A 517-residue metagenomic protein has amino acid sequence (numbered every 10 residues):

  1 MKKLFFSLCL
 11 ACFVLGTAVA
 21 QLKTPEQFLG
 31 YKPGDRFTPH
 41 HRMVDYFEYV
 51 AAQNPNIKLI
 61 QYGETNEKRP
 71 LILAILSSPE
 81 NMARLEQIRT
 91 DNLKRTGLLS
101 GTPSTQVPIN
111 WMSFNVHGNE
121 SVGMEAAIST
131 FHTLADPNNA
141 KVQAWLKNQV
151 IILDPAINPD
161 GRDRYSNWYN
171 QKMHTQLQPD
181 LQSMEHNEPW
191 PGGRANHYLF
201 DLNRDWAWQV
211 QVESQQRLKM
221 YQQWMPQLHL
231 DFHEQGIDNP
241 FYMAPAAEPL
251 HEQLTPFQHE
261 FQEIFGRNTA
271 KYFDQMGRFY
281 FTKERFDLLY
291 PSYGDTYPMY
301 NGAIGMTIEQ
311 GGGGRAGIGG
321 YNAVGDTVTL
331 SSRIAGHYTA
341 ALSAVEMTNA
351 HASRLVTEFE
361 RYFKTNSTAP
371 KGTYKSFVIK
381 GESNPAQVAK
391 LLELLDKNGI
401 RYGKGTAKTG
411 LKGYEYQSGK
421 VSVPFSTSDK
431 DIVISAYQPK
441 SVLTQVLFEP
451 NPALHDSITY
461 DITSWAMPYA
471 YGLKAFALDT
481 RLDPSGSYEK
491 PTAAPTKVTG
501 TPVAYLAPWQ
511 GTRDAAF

Functional and structural regions predicted by a protein language model:
M1-T24: Bacterial Sec-dependent N-terminal signal peptides
Q21-S121, E125-P137, V142-V150, Y198 (+11 more regions): Intrinsic-disorder/low-complexity accessory segments
Q149-Y165: Short, conserved secondary-structure transition motifs
I157-P159, E234-G236, G312: Active-site-proximal loop/turn and secondary-structure-junction residues that shape catalytic pockets, frequently
D163-D180: Aromatic- and acidic-residue-enriched segments that line the glycan-binding/catalytic groove of carbohydrate-active
Q182-F200: Aromatic- and acidic-residue-enriched carbohydrate-binding clefts of CAZyme catalytic domains
